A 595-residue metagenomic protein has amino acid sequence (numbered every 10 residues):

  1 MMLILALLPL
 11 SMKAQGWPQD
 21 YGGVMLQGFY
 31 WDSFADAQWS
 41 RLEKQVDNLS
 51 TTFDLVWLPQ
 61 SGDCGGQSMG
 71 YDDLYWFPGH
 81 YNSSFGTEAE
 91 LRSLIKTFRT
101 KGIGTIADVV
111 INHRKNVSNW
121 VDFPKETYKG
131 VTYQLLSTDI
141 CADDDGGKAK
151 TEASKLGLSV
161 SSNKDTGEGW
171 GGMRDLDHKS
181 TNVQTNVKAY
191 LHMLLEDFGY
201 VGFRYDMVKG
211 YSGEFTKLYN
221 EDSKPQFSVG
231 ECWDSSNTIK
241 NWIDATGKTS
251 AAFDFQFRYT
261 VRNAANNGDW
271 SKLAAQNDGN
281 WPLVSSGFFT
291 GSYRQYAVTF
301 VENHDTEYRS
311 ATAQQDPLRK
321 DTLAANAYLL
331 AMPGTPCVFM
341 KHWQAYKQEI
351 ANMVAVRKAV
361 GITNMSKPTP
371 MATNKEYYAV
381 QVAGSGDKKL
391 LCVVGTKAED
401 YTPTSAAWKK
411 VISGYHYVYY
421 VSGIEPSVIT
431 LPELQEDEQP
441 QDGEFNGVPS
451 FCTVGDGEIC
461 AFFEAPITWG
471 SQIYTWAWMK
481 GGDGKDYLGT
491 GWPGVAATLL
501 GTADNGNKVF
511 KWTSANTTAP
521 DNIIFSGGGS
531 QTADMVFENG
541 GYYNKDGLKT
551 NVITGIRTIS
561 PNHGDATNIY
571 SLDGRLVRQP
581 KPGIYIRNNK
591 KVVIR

Functional and structural regions predicted by a protein language model:
M1-P9: Bacterial N-terminal signal peptides
Q15-Q38, G169-S180, C460-E464, W469-S471 (+1 more regions): Boundary/entry segment of secreted carbohydrate-active catalytic domains
Q15-W31, R41-S50, Q60-D73, I95-I103 (+4 more regions): Active-site-proximal helices and loops of the catalytic beta/alpha 8
Y21, C64-K96, T127-D177: Aromatic- and acidic-residue-enriched carbohydrate-binding clefts of CAZyme catalytic domains
G86-Y128: Substrate-binding cleft of carbohydrate-active enzyme catalytic domains
P466-T517, G529-M535: Aromatic-rich carbohydrate-binding modules that target alpha-glucans
V552-D573: Residue-level detector of functionally pivotal "anchor" positions at catalytic/ligand-binding pockets or at interdomain
I584-R595: C-terminal tail/sorting-segment detector
